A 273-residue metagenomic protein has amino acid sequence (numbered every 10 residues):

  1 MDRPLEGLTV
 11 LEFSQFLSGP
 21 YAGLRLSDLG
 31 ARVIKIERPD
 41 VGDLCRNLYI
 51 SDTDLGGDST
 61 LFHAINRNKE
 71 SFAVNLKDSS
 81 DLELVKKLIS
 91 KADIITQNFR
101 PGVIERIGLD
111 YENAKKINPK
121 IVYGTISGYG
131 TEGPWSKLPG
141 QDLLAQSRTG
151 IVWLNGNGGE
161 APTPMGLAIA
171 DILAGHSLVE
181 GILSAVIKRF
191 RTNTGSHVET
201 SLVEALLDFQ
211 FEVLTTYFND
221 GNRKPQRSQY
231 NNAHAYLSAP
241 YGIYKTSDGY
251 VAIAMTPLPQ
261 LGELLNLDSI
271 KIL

Functional and structural regions predicted by a protein language model:
M1-H197, F218, Q226-Q229: N-terminal helix-loop segment corresponding to the beta1-alpha1 unit of nucleotide/adenylate-binding folds
D40, Y129-G130, L202-L207, D248-Y250 (+1 more regions): Glycine-rich beta-alpha junction loops
F62, P225-Y236, Y241-G242: Short Gly/Pro-enriched turn/cap motifs at secondary-structure boundaries
T192-F209: Polar, surface-exposed loop/tail segments that function as active-site lids or cofactor/substrate-recognition elements
F209-N232: Active-site-adjacent elements of ketosynthase-type condensing enzymes
H234-L273: Aromatic-enriched alpha-helical interface/lid elements that frame and gate functional surfaces
